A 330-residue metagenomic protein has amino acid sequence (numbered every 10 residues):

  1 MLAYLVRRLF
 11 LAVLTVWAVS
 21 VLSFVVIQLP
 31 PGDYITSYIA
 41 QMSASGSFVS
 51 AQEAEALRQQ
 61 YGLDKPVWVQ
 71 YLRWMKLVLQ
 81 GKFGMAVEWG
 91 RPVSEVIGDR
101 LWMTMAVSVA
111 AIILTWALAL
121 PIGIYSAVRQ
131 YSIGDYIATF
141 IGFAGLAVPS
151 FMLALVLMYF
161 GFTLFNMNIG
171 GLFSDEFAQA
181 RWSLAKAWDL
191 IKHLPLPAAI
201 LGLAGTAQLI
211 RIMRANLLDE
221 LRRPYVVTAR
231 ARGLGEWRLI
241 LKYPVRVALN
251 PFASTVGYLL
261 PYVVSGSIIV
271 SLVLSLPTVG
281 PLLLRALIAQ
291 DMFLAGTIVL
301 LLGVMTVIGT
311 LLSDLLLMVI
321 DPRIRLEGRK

Functional and structural regions predicted by a protein language model:
L2-A3, L101-G134, S150, F177-K330: Alpha-helical transmembrane segments of integral membrane proteins, especially multi-pass inner/plasma-membrane
V6-A12: N-terminal signal-anchor/signal peptide hydrophobic helix marking the start of the first transmembrane segment
A12, S20, F143, Y159-F160 (+3 more regions): Residue-level recognition of pore/gate-forming positions within transmembrane alpha-helices of multi-pass
V16-V69, L164-K186: Hydrophobic alpha-helical transmembrane segments of membrane transport/permease proteins and related membrane-embedded
S20, F24, R73, I124 (+3 more regions): Transmembrane alpha-helix boundary and packing residues in multipass membrane permease domains and related
L22-L29, K76, F140-G171, I200-T206: Membrane-water interface segments at the C-terminal ends of transmembrane alpha-helices in multi-pass inner-membrane
F48-Q80, S275-A286: Short hydrophobic, aromatic-rich alpha-helical segments embedded in or entering the lipid bilayer of multi-pass
G62-L120: An internal, D/E-rich "acidic patch" concept
